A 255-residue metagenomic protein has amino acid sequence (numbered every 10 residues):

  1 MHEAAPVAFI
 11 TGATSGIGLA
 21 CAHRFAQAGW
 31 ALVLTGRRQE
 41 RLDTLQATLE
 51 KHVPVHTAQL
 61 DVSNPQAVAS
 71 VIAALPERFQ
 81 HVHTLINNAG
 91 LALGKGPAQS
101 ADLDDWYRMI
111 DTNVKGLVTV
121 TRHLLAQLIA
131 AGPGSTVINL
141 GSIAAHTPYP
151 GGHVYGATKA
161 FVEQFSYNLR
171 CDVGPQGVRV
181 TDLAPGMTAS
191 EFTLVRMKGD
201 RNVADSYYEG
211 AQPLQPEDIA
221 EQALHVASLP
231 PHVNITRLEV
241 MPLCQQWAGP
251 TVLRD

Functional and structural regions predicted by a protein language model:
T14-S15: Conserved glycine-rich cofactor-binding loop
W30-L45: Conserved glycine-rich Rossmann-like NAD(P)H-binding loop of the short-chain dehydrogenase/reductase
E40, Q59-S70, L103: The beta1-alpha1 cofactor-binding region of Rossmann-like NAD(H)/NADP(H)-dependent oxidoreductases
G96-A98, D102-I110: Substrate-binding pocket helix/loop in short-chain dehydrogenase/reductase
T121, T158: Active-site helix of classical SDR
S142: Residue(s) in the substrate-gating loop at a strand-loop-helix junction that position the organic substrate next
D182-G186, R201-G249: C-terminal helical subdomain
